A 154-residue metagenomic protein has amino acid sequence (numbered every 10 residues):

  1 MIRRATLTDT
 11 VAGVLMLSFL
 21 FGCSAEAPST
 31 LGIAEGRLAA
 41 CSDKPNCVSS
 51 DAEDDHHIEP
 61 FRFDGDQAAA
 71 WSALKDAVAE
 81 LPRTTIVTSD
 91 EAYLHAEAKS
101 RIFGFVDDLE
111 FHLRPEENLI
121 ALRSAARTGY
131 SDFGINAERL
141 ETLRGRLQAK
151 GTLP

Functional and structural regions predicted by a protein language model:
M1-A12: Bacterial N-terminal signal peptides that target proteins for export
L15-F19: Hydrophobic core
G22-P154: Ser/Thr-rich, low-complexity intrinsically disordered terminal regions
